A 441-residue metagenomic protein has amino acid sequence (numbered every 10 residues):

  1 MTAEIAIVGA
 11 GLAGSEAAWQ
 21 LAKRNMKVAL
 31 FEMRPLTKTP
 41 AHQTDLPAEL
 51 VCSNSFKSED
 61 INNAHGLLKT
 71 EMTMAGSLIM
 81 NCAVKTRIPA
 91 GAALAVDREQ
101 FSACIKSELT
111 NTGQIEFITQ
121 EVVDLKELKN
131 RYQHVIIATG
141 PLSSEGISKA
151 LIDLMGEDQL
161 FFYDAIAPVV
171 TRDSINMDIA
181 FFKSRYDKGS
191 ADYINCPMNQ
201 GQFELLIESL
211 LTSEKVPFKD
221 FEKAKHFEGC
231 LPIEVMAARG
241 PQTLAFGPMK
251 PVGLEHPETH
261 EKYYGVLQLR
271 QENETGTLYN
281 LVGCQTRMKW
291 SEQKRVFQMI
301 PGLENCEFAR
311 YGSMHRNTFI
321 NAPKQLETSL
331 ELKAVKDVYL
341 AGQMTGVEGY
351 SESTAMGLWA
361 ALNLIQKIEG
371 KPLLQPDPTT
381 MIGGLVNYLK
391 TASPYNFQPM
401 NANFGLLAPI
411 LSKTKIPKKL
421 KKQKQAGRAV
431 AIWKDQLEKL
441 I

Functional and structural regions predicted by a protein language model:
T2-A13: Beta1/beta-strand and adjacent pyrophosphate-binding region of the FAD-binding site in flavoprotein oxidoreductases
W19-N81, P378-L389: N-terminal FAD cofactor-binding segment of flavoenzymes
E49-D60, V84-Q100: Dinucleotide-binding Rossmann-like beta1-alpha1 core, especially the glycine-rich loop that anchors the ADP
R98-F117: Helical element adjacent to the flavin cofactor pocket in flavoenzyme catalytic cores
T112-W290, K294: Predominantly flavin-linked oxidoreductase catalytic cores and closely associated redox partners
L281-Q285, K289-V347, T354-M356, L374-T391 (+2 more regions): A glycine-rich dinucleotide-binding beta-alpha-beta segment and adjacent secondary-structure elements that constitute
S353-L374: Internal hydrophobic alpha-helix adjacent to the cofactor/substrate pocket in enzyme cavities
P399-I441: C-terminal auxiliary extensions adjacent to catalytic cores
